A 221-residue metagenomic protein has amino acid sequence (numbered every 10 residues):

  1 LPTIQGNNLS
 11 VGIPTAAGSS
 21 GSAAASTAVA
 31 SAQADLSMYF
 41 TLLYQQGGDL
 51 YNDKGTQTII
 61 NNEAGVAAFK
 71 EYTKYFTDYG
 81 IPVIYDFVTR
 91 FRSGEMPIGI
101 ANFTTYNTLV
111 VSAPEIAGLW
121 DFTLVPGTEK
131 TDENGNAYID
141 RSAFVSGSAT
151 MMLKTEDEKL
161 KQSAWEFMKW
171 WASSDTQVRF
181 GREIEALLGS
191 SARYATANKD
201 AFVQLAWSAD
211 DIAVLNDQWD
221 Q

Functional and structural regions predicted by a protein language model:
L1, P14-K54, Y138-K154: Periplasmic solute-binding protein
P2-T3, A32-D49, D53-I84, T128: Glycine-centered hinge/linker elements that transmit conformational signals in sensory and ligand-binding systems
T3, Y85-G99: Short helices/loops that flank or line small-molecule/ion binding pockets
T3-I13: Short loop->beta-strand "edge-of-pocket" segments that line small-molecule binding or catalytic clefts across diverse
K54, W207-Q221: C-terminal capping/gating helix-and-loop segments adjacent to ligand/active sites or protein-protein/ligand interfaces
V66, K70, K74-G80, A113-A192: Extracytoplasmic/periplasmic substrate-recognition and gating elements
P97-N102, D121-T123: Paired acidic/hydrophobic, glycine-rich loop segments that form the ligand-binding mouth/hinge of periplasmic-binding
F103-A117: A ligand-binding cleft/hinge motif common to bilobed small-molecule-binding domains
